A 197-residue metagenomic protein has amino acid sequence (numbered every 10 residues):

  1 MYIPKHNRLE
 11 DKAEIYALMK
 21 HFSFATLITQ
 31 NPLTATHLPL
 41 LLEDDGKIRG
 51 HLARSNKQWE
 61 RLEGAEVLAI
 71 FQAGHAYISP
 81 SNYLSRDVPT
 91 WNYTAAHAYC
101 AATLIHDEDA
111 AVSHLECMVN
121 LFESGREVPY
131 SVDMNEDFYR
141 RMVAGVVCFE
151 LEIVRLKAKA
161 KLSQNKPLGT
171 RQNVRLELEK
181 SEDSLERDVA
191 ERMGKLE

Functional and structural regions predicted by a protein language model:
M1-I48: An N-terminal domain-cap segment
I15, I28, Q58, L84-D87 (+1 more regions): Catalytic micro-motifs at enzyme active sites that drive phosphoryl/nucleotidyl and oxygen chemistry
S23, T36, G46-I48, E63-V67 (+2 more regions): A generic structural signal for short beta-strands and their flanking turns/coil linkers
P32-T34, L41-I48, R54-K57, A73-Y77 (+1 more regions): Short, charged/polar surface micro-motifs in flexible loops or helix N-caps
I48-L68, E179-S184, A190-E197: An N-terminal domain-start capping segment
S55-H114: Short, structured beta-strand-loop surface elements
T103-E197: C-terminal edge-of-domain segments
